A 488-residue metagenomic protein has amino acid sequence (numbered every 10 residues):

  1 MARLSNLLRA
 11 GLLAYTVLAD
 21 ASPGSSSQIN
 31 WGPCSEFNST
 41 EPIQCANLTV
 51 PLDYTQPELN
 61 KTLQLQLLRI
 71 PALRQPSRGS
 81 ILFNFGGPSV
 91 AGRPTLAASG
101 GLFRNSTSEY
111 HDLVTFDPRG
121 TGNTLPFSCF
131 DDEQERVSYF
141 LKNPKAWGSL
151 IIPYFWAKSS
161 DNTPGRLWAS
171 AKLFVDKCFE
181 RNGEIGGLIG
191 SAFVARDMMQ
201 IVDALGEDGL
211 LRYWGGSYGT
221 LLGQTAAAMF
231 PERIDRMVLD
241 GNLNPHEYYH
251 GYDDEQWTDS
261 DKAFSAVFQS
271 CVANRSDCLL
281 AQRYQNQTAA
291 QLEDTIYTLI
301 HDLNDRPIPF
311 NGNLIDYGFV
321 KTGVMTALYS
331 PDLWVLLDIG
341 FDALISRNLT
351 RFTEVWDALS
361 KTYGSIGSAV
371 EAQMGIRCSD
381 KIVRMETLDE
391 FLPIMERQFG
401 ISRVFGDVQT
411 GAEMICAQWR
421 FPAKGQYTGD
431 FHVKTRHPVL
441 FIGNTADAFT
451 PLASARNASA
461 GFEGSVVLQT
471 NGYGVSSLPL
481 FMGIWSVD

Functional and structural regions predicted by a protein language model:
M1-A21: Fungal secretory targeting signals
S22-F319, G375-I376, K381-D488: Gly/Pro-rich cap/lid or specificity-loop segments adjacent to the active site
G87, A343-R347: Short edge-strand/loop segments of extracellular domains
T295-D302, G340, V355-A358: Charge-rich, solvent-exposed alpha-helical interaction surfaces
R306-T322, Y329-D332, Y363-E371: Structural motif
K321-P331, I339, A372-V383: Short, hydrophobic/amphipathic alpha-helical patches that form generic packing surfaces within helical domains
L333-L336, S346-R351: Glycine-rich, aromatic-lined ligand/substrate-binding cores of catalytic and carbohydrate-binding domains
